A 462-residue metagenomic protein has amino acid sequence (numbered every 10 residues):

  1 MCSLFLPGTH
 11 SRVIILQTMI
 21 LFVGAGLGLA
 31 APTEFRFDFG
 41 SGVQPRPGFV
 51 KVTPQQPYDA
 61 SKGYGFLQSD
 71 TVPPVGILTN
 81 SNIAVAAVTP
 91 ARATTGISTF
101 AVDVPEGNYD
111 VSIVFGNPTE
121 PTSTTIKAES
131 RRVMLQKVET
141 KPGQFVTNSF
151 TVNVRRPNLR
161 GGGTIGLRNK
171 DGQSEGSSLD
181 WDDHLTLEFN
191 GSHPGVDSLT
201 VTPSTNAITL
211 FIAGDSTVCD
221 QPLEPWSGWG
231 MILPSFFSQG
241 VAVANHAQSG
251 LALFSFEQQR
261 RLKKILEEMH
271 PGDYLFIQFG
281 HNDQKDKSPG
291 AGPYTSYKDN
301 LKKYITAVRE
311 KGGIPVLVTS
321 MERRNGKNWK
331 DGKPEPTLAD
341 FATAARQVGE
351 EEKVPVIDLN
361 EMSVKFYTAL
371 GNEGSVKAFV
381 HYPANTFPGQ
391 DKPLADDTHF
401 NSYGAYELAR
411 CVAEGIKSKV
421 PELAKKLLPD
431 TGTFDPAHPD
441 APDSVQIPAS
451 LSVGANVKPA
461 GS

Functional and structural regions predicted by a protein language model:
M1-R12: N-terminal secretory signal peptides that target proteins for export/translocation
V13-G26: Bacterial N-terminal signal peptides
L29-L223, Q390: Compositionally biased, intrinsically disordered or flexible polar/acidic segments
R36, V243-N245, K353-V356: Conserved beta-strand scaffold positions in the cores of enzyme catalytic domains, especially in NTP/NDP-utilizing
P90, L251-F256, K333-P334: Short, flexible loop segments at the rims of nucleotide/cofactor-binding pockets, characterized by
A128-S130, F237-Q239, K311, E352: Short, structured coil segments at secondary-structure junctions
D180-D182, N190-V196, T202-I212, T217-A307 (+2 more regions): Conserved SGNH/GDSL esterase-like catalytic core that processes O-acyl groups on lipids and polysaccharides
R260-P429, A437, P448, V457-S462: Alpha-helical cap/lid subdomain in secreted, periplasmic, or secretory-pathway luminal O-acyl-processing enzymes
